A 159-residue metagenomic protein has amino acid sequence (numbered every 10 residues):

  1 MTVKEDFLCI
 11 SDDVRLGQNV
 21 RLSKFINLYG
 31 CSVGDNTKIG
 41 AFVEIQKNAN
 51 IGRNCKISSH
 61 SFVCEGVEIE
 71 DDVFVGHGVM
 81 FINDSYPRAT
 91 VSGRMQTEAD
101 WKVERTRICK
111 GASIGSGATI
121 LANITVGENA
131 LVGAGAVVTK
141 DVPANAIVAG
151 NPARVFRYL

Functional and structural regions predicted by a protein language model:
M1-D12, R21-I124, N151-P152, L159: Flexible, glycine/small-residue-enriched loop-and-beta-strand segment within the central core of proteins
I124-I147: C-terminal/domain-terminus segments
V137, P152-V155: Conserved switch/coupling elements of ABC/ABC-like ATPase nucleotide-binding domains
